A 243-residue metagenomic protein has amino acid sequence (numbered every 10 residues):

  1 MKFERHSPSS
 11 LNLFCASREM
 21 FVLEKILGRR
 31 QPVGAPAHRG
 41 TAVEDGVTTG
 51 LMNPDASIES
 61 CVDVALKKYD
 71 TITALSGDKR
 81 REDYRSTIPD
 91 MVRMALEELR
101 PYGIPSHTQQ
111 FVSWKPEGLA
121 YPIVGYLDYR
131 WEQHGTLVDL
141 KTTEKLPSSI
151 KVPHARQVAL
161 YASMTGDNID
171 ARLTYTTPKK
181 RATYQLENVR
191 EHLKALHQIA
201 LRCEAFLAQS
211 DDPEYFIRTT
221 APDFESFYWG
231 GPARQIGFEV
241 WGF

Functional and structural regions predicted by a protein language model:
M1-Y126, A233, F238-F243: Metal-dependent nuclease catalytic cores that hydrolyze phosphodiester bonds in DNA/RNA, characterized by
K25, L140-T142, L173-Y175: Residue-level recognition of conserved beta-strand positions in structured domain cores
R29, E144-L146, K179-K180: Short, surface-exposed beta-strand-loop junctions and turns on beta-sheet-rich folds
P36, P147-H154, L186-V189, L193: Flexible, glycine- and charge-enriched loops at secondary-structure boundaries
R100-I104, E132-T136, T165-I169: Short glycine/proline-enriched coil/turn segments at helix->beta-strand junctions
V112-V158, S163-M164: Non-catalytic protein-protein interaction segments used by genome-maintenance enzymes to assemble and couple activities
T165-F243: Metal-dependent nuclease catalytic regions and adjoining charged, substrate-binding loops involved in nucleic-acid end
